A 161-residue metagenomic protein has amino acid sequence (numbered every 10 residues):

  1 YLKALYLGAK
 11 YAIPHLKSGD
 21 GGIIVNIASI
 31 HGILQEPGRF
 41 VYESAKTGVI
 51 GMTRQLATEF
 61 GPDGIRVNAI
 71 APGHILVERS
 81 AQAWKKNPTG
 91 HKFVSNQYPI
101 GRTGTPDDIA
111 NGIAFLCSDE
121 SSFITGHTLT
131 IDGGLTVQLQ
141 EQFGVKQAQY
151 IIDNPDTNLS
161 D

Functional and structural regions predicted by a protein language model:
K3, A69, T89-E120, I124 (+2 more regions): C-terminal helical subdomain
A9, A45, T53: Active-site helix of classical SDR
P14, T58-P62, S122: Alpha-helical segment proximal to the catalytic Tyr-Lys
K17-S18, F60-P62, I75, C117: A short hydrophobic alpha-helix cap/turn motif
S29: Residue(s) in the substrate-gating loop at a strand-loop-helix junction that position the organic substrate next
L34-F40, P62-D63, G101, D119: Active-site loop immediately N-terminal to the catalytic Tyr-X3-Lys motif of short-chain dehydrogenase/reductase
Q35-S44, Q55, R79, A83 (+1 more regions): Active-site loop-to-helix junction immediately N-terminal to the catalytic Tyr of the SDR YXXXK motif in Rossmann-fold
P62, G73-Y98, Q138-D161: A glycine/serine/threonine-rich, flexible loop-to-helix segment that serves as the NAD(P) cofactor-binding "lid"
